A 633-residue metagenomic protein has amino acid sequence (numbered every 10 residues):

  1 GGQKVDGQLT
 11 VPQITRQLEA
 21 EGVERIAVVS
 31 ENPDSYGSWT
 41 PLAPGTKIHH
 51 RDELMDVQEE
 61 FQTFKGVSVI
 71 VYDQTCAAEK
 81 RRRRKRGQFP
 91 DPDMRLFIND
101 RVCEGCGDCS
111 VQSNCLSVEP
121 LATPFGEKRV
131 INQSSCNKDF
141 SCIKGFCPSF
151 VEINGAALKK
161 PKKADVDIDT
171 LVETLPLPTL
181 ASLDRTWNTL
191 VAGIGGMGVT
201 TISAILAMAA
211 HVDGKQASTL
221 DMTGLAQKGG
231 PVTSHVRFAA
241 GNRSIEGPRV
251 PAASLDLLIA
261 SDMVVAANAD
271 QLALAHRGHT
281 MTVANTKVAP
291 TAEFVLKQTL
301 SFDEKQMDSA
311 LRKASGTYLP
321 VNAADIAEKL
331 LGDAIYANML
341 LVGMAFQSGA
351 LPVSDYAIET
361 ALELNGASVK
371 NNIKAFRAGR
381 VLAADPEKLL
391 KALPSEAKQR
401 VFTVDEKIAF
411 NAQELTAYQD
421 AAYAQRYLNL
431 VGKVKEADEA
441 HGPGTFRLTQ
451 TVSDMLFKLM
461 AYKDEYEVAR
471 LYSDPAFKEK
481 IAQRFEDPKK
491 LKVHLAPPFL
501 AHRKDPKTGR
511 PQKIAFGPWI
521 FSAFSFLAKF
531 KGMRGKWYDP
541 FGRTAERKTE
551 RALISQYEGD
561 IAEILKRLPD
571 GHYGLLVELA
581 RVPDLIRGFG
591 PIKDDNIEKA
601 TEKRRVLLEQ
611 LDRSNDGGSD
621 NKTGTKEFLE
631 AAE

Functional and structural regions predicted by a protein language model:
G1-V67: Thiamine diphosphate
Q8, P12, R25, Q62 (+6 more regions): Active-site cofactor/cluster-binding pocket
G37-S38, E79-R81, D108, N114 (+9 more regions): Short helix/loop capping segments that flank catalytic or ligand/cofactor-binding pockets
A43-H50, D56-N114, V353, A357: Glycine/aspartate-rich loop-and-adjacent alpha/beta segment that forms the canonical ThDP
D73-T75, E79-R86, E104-P161: Iron-sulfur cluster-binding cysteine motifs and their immediate structural context in ferredoxin-like electron-transfer
P92-L96, K138-S182, S614-E627: Intrinsic disorder at enzyme termini
K138, I143-K144, G193-A209, A334-M339 (+4 more regions): Conserved phosphate/anionic-ligand binding catalytic regions in large, soluble enzymes, centered on
E359-E633: Active-site loops and adjacent core secondary-structure elements that bind or stabilize anionic groups
